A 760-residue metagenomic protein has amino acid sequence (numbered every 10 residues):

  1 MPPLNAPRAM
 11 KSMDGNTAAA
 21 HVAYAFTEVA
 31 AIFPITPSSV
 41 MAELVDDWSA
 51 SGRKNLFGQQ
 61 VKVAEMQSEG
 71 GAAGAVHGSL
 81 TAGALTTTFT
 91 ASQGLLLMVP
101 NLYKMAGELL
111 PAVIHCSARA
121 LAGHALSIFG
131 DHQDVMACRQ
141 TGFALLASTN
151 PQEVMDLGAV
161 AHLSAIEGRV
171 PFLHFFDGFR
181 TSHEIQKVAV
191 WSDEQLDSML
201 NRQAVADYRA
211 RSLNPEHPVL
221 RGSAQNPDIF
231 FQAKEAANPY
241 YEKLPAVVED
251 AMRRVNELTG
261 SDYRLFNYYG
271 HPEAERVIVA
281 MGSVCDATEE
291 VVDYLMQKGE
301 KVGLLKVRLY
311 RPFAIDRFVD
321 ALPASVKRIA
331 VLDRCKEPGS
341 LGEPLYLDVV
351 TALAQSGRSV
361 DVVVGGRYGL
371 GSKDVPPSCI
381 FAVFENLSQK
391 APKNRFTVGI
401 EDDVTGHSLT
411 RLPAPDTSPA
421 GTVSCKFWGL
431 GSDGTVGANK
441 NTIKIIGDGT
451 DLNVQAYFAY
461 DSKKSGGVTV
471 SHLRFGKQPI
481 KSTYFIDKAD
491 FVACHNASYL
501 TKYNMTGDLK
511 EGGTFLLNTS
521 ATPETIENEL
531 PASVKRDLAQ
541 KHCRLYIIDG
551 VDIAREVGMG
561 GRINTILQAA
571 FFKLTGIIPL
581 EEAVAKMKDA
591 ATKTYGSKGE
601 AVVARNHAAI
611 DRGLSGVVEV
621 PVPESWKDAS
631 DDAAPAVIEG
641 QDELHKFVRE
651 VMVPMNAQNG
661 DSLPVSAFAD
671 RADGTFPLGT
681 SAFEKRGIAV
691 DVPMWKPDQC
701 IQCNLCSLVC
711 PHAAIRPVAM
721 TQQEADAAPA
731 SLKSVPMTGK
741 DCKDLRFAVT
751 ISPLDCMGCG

Functional and structural regions predicted by a protein language model:
M1-A137, G142, A159, P392-N394 (+2 more regions): Thiamine diphosphate
A9-S12, P312-D316, R328, L332-E343 (+4 more regions): Active-site cofactor/cluster-binding pocket
V29-E65, L258-T259, P272-E273, V277-R308 (+3 more regions): Anionic-ligand anchoring segments at beta-strand to alpha-helix junctions in alpha/beta enzyme folds, i.e., glycine
F57, V61, F172-N267: Conformationally flexible catalytic loops at phosphate/diphosphate-handling active centers
S127-G178, R202-Q203, T351, Q355-G369 (+2 more regions): Conserved thiamine diphosphate
T149-N150, P171, D193-A204, R328-S408 (+7 more regions): Phosphate/diphosphate-binding loops
E249-E401, H472-R474, A489-F491, E511-N564 (+1 more regions): Thiamine diphosphate
A583-V584, G596-G760: Ferredoxin-type iron-sulfur electron-transfer modules and their immediate structural context
